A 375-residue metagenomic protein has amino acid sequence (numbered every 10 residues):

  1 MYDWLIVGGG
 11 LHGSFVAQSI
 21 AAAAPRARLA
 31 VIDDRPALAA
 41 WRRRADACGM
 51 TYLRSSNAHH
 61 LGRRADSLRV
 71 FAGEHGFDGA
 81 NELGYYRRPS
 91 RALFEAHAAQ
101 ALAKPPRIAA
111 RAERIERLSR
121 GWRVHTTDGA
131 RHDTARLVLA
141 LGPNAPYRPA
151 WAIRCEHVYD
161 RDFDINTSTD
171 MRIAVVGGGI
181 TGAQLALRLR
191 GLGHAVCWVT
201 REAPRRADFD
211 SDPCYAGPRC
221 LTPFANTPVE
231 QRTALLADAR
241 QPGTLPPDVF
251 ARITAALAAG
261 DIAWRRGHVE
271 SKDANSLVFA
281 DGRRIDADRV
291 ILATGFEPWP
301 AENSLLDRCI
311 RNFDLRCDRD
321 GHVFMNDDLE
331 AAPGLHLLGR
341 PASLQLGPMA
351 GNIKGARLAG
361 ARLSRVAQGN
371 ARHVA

Functional and structural regions predicted by a protein language model:
M1-R35, L83-A375: Flavin (primarily FAD) cofactor-binding/catalytic cores of flavoenzymes
F15, R54-N57, A65, A72 (+1 more regions): Generic low-complexity, intrinsically disordered sequence content enriched in small uncharged/hydrophobic residues
R35-G62, R206-T222: Conserved N-terminal glycine-rich FAD pyrophosphate-binding loop of Rossmann-like flavoproteins
G49-M50, H60-R64, F279-A280, V366-A367: Short, charged low-complexity intrinsically disordered segments located at boundaries of structured domains
G62-E95: A conserved beta-strand/loop capping segment in the N-terminal third of enzymes that catalyze redox or closely related
